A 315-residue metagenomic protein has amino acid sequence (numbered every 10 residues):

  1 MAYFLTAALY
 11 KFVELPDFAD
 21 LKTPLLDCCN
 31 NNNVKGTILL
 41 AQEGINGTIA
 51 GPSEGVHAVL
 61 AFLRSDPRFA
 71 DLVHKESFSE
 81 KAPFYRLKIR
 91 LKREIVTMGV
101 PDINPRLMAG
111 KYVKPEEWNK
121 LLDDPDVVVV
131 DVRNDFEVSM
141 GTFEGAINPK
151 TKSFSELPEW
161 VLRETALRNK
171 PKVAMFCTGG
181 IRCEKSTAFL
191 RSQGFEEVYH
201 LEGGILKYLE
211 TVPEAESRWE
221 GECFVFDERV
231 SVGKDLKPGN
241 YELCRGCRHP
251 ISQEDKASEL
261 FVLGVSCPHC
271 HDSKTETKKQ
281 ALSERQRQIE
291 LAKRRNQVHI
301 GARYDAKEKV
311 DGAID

Functional and structural regions predicted by a protein language model:
A2-A109, N134-V173, I181-D315: Rhodanese-like catalytic fold shared by cysteine-dependent sulfurtransferases and DSP/PTP-type phosphatases
M108-D124: Internal catalytic-core helix/loop-beta-alpha segment that presents or stabilizes conserved functional determinants
V130-D131: Structural scaffold elements adjacent to functional motifs in cytosolic proteins
F176: Cofactor-cradling patches in redox/metallo enzymes
